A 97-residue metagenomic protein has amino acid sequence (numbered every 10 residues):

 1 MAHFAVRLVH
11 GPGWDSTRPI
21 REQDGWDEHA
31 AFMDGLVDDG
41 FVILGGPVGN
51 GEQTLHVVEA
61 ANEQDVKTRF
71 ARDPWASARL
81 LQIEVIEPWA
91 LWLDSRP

Functional and structural regions predicted by a protein language model:
M1-P97: Conserved, structured core segments of small domains
